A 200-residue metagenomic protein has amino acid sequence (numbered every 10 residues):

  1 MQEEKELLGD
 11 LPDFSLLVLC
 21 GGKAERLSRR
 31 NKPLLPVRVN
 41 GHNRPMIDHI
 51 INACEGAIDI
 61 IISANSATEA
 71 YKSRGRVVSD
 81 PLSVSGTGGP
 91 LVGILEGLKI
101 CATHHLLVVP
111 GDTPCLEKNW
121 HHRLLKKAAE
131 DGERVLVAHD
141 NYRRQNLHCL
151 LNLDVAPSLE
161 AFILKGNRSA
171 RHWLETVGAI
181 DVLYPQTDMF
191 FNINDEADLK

Functional and structural regions predicted by a protein language model:
E4-N167, H172-F191, E196-A197: Nucleotide and nucleotide-moiety/phosphate-recognizing core
